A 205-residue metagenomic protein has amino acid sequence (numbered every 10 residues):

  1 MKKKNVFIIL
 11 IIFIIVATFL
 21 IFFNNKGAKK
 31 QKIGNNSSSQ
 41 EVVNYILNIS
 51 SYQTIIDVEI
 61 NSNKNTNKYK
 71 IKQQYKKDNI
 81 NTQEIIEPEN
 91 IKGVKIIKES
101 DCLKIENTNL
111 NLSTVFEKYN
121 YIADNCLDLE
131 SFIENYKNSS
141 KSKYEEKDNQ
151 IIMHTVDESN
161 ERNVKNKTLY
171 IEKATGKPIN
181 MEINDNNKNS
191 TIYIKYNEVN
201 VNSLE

Functional and structural regions predicted by a protein language model:
K2-K77, S203-E205: N-terminal leader/targeting segments and the immediate start of mature chains
N48-Q53, Q73-N81, I97-C102, K147-D148 (+2 more regions): Short, solvent-exposed coil/turn segments at beta-strand boundaries
S51, I91-G93, N138: A glycine-biased structural micro-motif
I55-N61, I86, H154-E158, N184: Generic short beta-strand segments
N63-N65, N90, E161, K188: Residue-level signal for glycine
K72-L127: An acidic-aromatic
S131-K143, Y193-I194: A short, amphipathic edge element
E145-E205: Gly/Pro-enriched, hydrophobic low-complexity segments that function as extracytoplasmic propeptides/linkers
